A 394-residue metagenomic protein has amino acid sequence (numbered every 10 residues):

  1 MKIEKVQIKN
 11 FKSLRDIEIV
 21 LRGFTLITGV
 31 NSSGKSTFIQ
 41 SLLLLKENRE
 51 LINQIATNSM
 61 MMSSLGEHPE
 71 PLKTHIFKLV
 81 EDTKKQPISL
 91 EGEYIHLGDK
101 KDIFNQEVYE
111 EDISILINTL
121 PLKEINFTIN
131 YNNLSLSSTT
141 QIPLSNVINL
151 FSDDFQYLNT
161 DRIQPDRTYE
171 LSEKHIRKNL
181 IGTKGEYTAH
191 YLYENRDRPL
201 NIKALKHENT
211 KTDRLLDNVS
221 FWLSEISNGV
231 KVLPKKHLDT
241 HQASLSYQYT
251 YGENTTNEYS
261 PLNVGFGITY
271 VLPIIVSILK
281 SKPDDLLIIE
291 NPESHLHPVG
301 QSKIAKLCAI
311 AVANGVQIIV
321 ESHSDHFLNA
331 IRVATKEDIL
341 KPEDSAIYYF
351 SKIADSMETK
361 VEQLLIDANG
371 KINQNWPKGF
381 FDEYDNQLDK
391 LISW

Functional and structural regions predicted by a protein language model:
M1, K303-W394: C-terminal lobe/lid and adjacent interdomain/linker elements of RecA-like ASCE P-loop ATPase modules
M1-E50, Q54-L65, H297: Pre-Walker A-like glycine/lysine-rich segment at the N-terminus of P-loop NTPase domains
E4, N48-P273, S277, K282 (+1 more regions): Phosphate-coordinating catalytic segments in nucleotide- and nucleic-acid-processing enzymes
F11-S13, L26, S32-S33, R162-P165 (+2 more regions): Short, solvent-exposed loop/turn segments at secondary-structure junctions
D16-R22, E253, I278-P283, I310-V312: Phosphate-binding P-loop
L42-R49, I278-K280, K306-I310: Walker A/P-loop NTP-binding motif
I289-P292: Walker B catalytic motif
